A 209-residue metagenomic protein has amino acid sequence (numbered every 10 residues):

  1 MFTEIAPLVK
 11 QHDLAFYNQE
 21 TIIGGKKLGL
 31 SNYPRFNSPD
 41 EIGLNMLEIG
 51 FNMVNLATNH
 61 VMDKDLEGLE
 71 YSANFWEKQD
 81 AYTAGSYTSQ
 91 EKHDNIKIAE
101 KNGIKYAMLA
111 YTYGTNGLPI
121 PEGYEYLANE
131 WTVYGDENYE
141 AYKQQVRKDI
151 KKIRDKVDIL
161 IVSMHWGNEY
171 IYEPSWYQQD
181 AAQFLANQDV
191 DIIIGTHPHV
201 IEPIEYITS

Functional and structural regions predicted by a protein language model:
M1-S209: Acidic, metal/ion-coordinating pockets
